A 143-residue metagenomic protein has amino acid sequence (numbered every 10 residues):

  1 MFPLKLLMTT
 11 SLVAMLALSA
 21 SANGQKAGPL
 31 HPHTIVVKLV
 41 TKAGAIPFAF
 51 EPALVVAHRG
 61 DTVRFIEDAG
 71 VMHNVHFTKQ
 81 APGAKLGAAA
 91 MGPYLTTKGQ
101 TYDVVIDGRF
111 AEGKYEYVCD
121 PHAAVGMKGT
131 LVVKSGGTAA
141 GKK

Functional and structural regions predicted by a protein language model:
M1-L6: Positively charged n-region of N-terminal signal peptides that target proteins for export
L7-A17: Bacterial N-terminal signal peptides
A22-K143: Extracytoplasmic copper-binding redox domains, predominantly the cupredoxin/blue-copper superfamily
